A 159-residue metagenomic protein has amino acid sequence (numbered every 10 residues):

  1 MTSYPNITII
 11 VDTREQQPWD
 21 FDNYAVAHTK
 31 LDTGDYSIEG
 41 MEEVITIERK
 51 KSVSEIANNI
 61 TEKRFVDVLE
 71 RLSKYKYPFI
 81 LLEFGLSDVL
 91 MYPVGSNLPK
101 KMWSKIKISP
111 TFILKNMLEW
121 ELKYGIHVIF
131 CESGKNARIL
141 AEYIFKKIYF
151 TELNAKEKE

Functional and structural regions predicted by a protein language model:
M1-M41: Acidic-basic catalytic patches of nuclease active cores, encompassing PD-(D/E)XK and other metal-cofactor nuclease
A27-T33, S37-E159: Extended, alpha-helix-rich binding/interface surfaces that flank or overlap catalytic cores and mediate recognition
